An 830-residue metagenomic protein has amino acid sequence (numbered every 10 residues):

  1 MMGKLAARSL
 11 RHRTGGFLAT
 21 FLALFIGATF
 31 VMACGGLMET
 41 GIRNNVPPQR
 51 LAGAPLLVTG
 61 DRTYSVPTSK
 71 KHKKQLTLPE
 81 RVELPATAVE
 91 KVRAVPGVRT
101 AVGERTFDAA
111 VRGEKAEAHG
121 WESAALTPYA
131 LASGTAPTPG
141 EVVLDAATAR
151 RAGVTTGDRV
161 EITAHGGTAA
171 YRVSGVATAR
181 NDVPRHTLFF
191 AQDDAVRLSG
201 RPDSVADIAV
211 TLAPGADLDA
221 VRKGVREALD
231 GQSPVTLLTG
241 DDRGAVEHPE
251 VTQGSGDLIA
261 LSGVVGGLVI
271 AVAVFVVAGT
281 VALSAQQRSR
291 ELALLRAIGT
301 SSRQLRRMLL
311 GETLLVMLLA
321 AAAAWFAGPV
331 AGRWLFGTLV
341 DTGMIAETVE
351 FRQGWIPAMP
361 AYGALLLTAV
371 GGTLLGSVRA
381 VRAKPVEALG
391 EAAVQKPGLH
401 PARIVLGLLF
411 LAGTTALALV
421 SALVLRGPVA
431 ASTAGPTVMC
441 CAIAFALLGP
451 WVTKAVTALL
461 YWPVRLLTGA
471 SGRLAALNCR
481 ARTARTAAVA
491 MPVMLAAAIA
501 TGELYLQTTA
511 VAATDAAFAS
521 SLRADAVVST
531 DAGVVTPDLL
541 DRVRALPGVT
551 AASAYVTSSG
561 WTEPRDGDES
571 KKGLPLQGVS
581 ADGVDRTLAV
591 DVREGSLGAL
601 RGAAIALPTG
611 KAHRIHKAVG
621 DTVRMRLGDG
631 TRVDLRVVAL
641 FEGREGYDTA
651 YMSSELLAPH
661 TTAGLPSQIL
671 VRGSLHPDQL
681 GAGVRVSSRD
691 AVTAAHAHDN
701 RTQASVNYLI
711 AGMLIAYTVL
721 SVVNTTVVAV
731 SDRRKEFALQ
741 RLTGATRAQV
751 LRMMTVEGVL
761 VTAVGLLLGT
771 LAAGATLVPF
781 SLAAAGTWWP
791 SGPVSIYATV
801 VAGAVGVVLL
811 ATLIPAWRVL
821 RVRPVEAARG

Functional and structural regions predicted by a protein language model:
G3-V274, L283-Q286, M308, T631 (+1 more regions): Membrane transport/envelope proteins' first extracytoplasmic loop
K4-A7, R11-H12, G16-F17, F21 (+10 more regions): Alpha-helical transmembrane segments
L5, S9-G16, A273-L318, A392-A393 (+1 more regions): Interfacial "coupling" helices/loops that link adjacent transmembrane helices in transporter permeases
G15-L18, A23, D257-A260, P360-G376 (+3 more regions): Alpha-helical transmembrane segments, especially those used as permease/efflux helices and single-pass anchors
L24, A28, G267-V274, G279 (+9 more regions): Hydrophobic positions within alpha-helical transmembrane segments of bacterial inner-membrane proteins
W325-P357, L419-T433, L766-G806, L813-E826 (+1 more regions): Short helix-loop junctions at transmembrane helix boundaries
R382-P397, L820-G830: Short cytosolic juxtamembrane segments of multi-pass membrane proteins
G435, M439, F445, W451-K611 (+1 more regions): Juxtamembrane segments of multi-pass membrane proteins
